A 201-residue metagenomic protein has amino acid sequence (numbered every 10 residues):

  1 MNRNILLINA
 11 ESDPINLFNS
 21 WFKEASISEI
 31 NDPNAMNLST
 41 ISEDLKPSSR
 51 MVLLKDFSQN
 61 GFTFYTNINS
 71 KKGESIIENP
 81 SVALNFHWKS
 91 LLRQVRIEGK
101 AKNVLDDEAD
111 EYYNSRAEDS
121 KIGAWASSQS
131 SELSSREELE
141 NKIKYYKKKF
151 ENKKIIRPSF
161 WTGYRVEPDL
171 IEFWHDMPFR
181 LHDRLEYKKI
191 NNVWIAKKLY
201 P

Functional and structural regions predicted by a protein language model:
M1-P201: Binding-site signature for planar aromatic cofactors or substrates
